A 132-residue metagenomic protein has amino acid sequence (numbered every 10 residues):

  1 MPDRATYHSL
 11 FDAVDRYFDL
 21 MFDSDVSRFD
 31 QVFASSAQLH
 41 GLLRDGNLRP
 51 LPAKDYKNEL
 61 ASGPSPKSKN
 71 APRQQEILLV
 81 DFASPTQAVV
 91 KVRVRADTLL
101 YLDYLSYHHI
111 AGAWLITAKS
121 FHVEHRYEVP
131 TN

Functional and structural regions predicted by a protein language model:
M1-S35, L51-K54: Short, low-complexity N-terminal intrinsically disordered segments enriched in polar/charged residues
P2, S9-D12, Q38-L100: Surface-exposed, charged secondary-structure patches
Y17, A96, D103-L105: Amphipathic, hydrophobic secondary-structure cores in small proteins
F33, V94, S120-F121: Short beta-strand segments enriched in hydrophobic/aromatic residues within well-folded beta-rich domains
S35, P85-T86, G112-A113: Beta-strand-connecting loop/turn residues
A37-Q38, H125: Short secondary-structure capping/turn micro-motifs that flank functional sites
L100-E128: Short beta-strand edge/turn micro-motifs at domain boundaries
